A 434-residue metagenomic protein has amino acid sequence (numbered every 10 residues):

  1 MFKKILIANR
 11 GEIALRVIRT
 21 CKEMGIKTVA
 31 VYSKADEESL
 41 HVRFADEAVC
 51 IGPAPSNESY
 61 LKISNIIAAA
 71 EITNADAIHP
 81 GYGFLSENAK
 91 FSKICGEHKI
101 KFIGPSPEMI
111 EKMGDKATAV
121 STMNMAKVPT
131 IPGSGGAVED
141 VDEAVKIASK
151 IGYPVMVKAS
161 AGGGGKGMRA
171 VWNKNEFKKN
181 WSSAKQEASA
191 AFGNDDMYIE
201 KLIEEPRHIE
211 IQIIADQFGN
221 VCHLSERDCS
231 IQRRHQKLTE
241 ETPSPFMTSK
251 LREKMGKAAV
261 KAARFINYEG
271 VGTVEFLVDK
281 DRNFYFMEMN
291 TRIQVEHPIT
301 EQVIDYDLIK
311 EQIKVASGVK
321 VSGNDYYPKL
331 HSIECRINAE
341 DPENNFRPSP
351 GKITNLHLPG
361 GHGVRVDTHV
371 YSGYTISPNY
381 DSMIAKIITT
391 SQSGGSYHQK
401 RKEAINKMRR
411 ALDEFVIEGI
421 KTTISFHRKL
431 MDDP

Functional and structural regions predicted by a protein language model:
M1-M125, V138-K146, G394: ATP-binding N-terminal substructure of ATP-dependent carboxylate-amine bond-forming enzymes
I7-M24, A48, E71-T73, G104 (+4 more regions): ATP-dependent carboxylate activation and anion-phosphoryl transfer catalytic cores that bind Mg-ATP to form
S59, F84, K112, A137 (+4 more regions): Alpha-helix initiation/capping motif
I110-M113, M123, M156, M168 (+1 more regions): Methionine-biased hydrophobic packing positions in alpha-helices, especially within tandem helical repeat solenoids
T130: Short beta->alpha connector loops of Rossmann-like oxidoreductase domains
G133-S134: Conserved beta3 strand of the protein kinase N-lobe
K146-M156: Acidic/histidine-enriched active-site and ligand-binding environments that engage anionic O-linkages
